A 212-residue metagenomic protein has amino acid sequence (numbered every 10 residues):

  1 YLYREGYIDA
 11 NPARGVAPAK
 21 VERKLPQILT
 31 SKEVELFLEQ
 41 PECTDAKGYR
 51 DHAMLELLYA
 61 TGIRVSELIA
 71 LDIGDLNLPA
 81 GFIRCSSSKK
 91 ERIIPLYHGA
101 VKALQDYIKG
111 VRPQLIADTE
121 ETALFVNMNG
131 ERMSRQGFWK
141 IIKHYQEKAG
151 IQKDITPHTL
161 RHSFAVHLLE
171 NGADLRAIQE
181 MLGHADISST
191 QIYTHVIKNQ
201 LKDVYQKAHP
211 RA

Functional and structural regions predicted by a protein language model:
Y1-A212: Conserved catalytic core of the tyrosine transesterase superfamily
